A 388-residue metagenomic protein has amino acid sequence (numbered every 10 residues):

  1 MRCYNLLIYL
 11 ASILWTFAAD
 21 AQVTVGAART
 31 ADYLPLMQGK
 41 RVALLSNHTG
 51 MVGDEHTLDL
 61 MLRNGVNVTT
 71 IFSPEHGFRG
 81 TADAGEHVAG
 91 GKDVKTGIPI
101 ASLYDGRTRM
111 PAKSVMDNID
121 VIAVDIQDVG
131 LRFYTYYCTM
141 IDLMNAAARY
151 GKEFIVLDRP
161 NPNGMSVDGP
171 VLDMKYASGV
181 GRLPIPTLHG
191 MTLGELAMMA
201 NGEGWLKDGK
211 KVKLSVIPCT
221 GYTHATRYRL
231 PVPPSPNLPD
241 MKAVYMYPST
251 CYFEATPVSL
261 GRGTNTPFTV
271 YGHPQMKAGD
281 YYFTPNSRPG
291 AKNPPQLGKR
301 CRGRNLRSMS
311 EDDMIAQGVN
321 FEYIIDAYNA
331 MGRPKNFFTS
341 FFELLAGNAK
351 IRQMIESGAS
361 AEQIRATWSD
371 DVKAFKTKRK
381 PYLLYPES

Functional and structural regions predicted by a protein language model:
M1-V23: Bacterial Sec-dependent N-terminal signal peptides
T69-G77, L157: Short internal beta-strands
G80-G85, I155-A177: Glycine-rich, charge-decorated loop segments at or immediately adjacent to ligand/cofactor-binding or catalytic sites
A89-I119: Glycine-rich oxoanion-binding loops at beta->alpha junctions
D128-M140: Glycine/threonine-rich flexible loop motifs
A177-P248: Conserved anion/nucleotide-ligand pocket segment
T220-L297: Glycine-rich, aromatic-lined ligand/substrate-binding cores of catalytic and carbohydrate-binding domains
P267, Y271-S369, K373, E387: Conserved functional hotspot residues or short segments at active or partner-binding sites across diverse domains
